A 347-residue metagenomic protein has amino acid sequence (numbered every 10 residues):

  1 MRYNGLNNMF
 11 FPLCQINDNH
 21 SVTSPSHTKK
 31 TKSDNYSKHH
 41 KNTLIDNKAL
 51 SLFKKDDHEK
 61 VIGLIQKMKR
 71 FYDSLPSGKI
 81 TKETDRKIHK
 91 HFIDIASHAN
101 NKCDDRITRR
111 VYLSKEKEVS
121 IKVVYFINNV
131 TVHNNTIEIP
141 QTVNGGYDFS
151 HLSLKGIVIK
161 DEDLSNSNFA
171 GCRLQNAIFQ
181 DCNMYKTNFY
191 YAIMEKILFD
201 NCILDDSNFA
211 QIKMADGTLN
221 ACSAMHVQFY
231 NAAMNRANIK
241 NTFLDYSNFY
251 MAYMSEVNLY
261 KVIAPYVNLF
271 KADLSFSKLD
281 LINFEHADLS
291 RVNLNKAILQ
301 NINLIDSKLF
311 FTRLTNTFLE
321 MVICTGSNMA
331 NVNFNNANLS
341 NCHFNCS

Functional and structural regions predicted by a protein language model:
M1-T43, A49-S51: Non-Sec secretion/translocation targeting segments of pathogen effectors
Y3-L6, F53-D57, V61, I65-D148 (+1 more regions): N-terminal capping/linker segments that flank leucine-rich repeat
P12-L13, K38, K55, D73 (+6 more regions): Generic detector of N-terminal low-structure segments
N19, S26, N35-H39, D57 (+7 more regions): Intrinsically disordered, low-complexity cationic segments
V22-S24, H39-H40, S51, I62 (+5 more regions): N-terminal compositionally biased or targeting/leader segments
P25-K30, K41, K55, E118 (+4 more regions): Low-complexity, intrinsically disordered segments with a bias for serine/threonine
L113, V124-S347: Tandem repeat scaffolds
